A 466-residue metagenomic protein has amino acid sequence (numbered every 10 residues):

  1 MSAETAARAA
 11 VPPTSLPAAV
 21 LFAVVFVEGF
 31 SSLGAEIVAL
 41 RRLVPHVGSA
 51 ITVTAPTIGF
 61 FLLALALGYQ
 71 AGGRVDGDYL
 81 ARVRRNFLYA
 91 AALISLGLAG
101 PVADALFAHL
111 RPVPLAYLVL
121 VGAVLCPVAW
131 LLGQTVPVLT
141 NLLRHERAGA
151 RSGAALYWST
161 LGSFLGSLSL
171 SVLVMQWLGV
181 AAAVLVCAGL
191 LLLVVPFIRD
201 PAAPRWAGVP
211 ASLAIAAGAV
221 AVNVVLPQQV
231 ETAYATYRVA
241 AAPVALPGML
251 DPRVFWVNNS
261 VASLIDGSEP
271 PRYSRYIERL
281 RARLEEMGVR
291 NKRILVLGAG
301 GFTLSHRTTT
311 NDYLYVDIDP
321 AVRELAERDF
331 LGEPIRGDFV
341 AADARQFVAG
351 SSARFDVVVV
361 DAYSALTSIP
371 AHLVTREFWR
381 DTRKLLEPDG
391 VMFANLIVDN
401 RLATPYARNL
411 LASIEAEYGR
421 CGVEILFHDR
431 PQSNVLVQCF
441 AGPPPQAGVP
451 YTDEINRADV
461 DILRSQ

Functional and structural regions predicted by a protein language model:
S2-A233, R238-D251, N258-A262, R281 (+11 more regions): Alpha-helical transmembrane segments of multi-pass membrane proteins
M249, I265, A447-V449: Short acidic, gly/pro-rich beta-turn/loop elements at beta-sheet edges and active-site/ligand-binding grooves
S263-E285: Class I SAM-dependent methyltransferase Rossmann-like catalytic core, especially the SAM/SAH-binding loop
G332: Conserved helix-loop functional segments at active or binding sites
P431-Q466: SAM/dcSAM-binding transferase cores
